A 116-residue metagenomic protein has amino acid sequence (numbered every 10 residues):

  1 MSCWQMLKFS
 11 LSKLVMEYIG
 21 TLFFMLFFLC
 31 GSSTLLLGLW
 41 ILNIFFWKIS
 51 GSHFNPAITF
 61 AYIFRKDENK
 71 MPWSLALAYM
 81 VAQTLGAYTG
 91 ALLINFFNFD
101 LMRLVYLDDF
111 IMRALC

Functional and structural regions predicted by a protein language model:
M1-C116: Membrane-interface helix-loop junctions and terminal tails of multi-pass membrane proteins
